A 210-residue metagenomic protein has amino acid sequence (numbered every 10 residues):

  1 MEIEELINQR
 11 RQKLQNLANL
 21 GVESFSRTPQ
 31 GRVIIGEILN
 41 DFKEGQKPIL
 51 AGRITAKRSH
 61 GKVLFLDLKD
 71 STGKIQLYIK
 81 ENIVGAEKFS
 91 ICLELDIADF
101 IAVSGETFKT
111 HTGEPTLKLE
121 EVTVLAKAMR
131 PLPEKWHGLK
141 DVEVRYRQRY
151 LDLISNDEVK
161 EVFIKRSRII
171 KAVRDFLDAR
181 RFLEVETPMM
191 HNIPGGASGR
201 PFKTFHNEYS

Functional and structural regions predicted by a protein language model:
M1-L6, I49: Extended, domain-scale alpha-helical bundle/helix-rich regions
N16-L20, S24-S210: Class II aminoacyl-tRNA synthetase-like tRNA-binding/catalytic domains
